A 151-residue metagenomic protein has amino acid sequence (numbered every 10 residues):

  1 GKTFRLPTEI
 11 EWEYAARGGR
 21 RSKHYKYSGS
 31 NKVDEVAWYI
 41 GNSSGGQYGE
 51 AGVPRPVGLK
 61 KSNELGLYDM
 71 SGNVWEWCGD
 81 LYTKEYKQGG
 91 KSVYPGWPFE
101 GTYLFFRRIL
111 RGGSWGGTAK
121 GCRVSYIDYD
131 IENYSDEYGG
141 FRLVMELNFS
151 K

Functional and structural regions predicted by a protein language model:
G1-E35, W77: Short, well-ordered surface patches within globular domains
P7, S28, A37-Y39, G58 (+3 more regions): Residues in well-ordered beta-strands of folded domains
I10, L65, E137-F141: A structural signal for well-ordered alpha-helical segments within the folded catalytic domains of diverse enzymes
I10, N31, I40-S43, K61 (+2 more regions): Short, flexible loop/turn elements at secondary-structure junctions
W12, W38, G45, W75-W77 (+1 more regions): Tryptophan-centered motif/residue detector
Y14, K26, E35-W38, P56-L59 (+2 more regions): Conserved beta-strand positions that form and line the central face of beta-propeller blades
R20-R21, Y25, V53, M70-K151: Surface-exposed recognition segments
E35-S71, T102: Short, well-ordered junction/capping motifs at the entry into regular secondary structure
